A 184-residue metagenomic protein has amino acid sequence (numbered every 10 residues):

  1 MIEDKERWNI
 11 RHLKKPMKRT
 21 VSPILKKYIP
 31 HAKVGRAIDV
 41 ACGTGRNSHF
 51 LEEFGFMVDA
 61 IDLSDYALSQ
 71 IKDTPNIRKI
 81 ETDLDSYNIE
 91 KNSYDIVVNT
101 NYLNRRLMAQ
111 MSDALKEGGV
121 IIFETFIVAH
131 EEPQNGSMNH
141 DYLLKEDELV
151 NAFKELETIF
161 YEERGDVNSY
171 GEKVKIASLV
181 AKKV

Functional and structural regions predicted by a protein language model:
M1-A32: Conserved class I S-adenosyl-L-methionine
V34-G43: Conserved class I S-adenosyl-L-methionine
S64-Y66: Conserved SAM/SAH-binding beta-strand->alpha-helix loop
P75-S86: Conserved SAM-binding strand-loop segment of SAM-dependent methyltransferases
N88-I96: A short acidic, Gly/Pro-enriched loop at the edge of an enzyme's catalytic core that lines a small-molecule cofactor
L115-E117: Helix-to-beta-strand junctions that scaffold the AdoMet/dcAdoMet cofactor pocket in Class I SAM-dependent enzymes
G119-V128: Conserved beta-strand signature within the Rossmann-like core of class I S-adenosyl-L-methionine
D166-V184: Core SAM-dependent methyltransferase catalytic element
